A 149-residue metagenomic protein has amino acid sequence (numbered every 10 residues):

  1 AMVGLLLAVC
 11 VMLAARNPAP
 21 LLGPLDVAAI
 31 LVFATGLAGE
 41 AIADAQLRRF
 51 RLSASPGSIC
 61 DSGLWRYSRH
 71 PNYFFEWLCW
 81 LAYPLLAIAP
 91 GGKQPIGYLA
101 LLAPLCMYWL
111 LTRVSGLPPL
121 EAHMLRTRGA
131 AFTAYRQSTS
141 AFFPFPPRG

Functional and structural regions predicted by a protein language model:
V3-Q46, R51-G149: Hydrophobic transmembrane alpha-helices
